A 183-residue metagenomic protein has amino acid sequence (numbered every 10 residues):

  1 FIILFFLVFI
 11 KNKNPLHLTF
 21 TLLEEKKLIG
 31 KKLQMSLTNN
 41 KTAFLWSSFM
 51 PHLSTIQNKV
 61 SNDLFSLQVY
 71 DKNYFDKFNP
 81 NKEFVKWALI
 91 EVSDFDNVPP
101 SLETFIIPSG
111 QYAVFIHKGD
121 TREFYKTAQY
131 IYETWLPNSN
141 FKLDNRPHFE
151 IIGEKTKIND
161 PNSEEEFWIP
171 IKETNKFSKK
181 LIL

Functional and structural regions predicted by a protein language model:
F1-L183: A solvent-exposed interaction/effector surface
